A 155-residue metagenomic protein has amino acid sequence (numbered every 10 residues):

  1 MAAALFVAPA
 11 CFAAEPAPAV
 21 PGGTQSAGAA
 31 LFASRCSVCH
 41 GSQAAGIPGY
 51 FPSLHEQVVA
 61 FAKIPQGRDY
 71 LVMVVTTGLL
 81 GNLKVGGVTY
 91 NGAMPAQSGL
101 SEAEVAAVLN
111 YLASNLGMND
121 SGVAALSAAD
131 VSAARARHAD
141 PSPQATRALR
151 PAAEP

Functional and structural regions predicted by a protein language model:
M1-A10: Bacterial N-terminal signal peptides
C11-F32, G46, Y50, V59-A62: Electrostatic cytochrome c docking/interface patches
E15-P18, V85-G86, G92, Q97-P155: Flexible coil segments in periplasmic/lumen-exposed cytochrome c-class electron-transfer proteins
T24, S42, V74: Short glycine- and Lys/Arg-enriched binding-loop motifs that mark or flank ligand-binding interfaces
T24-G28, G67, L71, E104-V105 (+1 more regions): Stable alpha-helical elements in mature extracytoplasmic
G28, F32-S42, M94, V108-Y111: The canonical Cys-X-X-Cys-His
A45-L83, N91-S101: Gly/Gly-Pro-rich "capping" loops immediately C-terminal to redox-active cysteine motifs in periplasmic/lumenal
